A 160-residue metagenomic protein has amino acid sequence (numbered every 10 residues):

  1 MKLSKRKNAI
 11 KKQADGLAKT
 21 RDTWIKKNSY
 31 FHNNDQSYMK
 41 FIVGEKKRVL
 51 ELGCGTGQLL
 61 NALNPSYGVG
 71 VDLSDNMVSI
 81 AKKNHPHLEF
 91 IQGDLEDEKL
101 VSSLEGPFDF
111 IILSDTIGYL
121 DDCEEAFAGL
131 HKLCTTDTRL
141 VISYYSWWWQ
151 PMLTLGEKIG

Functional and structural regions predicted by a protein language model:
M1-K46, Q58: Conserved class I S-adenosyl-L-methionine
L52: Conserved beta-strand/loop positions that form the S-adenosyl-L-methionine
T56-E98: Class I SAM-dependent methyltransferase SAM/SAH-binding core
I112: A conserved beta-strand element that flanks and buttresses the S-adenosyl-L-methionine
D115-T116: Short catalytic micro-motifs in class I SAM-dependent methyltransferases
E124-R139: A short glycine-rich, Lys/Arg-flanked "PGG" loop and its adjoining helix->strand segment in the class I
I142-Y144: Acidic carboxylate diad motif detector
W147-G160: Short, glycine-/aromatic-enriched active-site segment of Class I SAM-dependent methyltransferases
